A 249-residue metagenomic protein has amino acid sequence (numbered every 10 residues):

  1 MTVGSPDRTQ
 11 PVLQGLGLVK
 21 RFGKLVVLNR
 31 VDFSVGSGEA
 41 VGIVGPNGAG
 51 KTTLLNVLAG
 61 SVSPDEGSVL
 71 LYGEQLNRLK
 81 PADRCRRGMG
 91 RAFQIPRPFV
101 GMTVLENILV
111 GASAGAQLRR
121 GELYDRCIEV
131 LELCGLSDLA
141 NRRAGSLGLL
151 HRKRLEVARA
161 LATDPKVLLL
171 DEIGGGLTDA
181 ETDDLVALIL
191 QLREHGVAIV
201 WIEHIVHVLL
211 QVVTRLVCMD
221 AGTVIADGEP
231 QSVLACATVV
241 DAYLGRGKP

Functional and structural regions predicted by a protein language model:
T2-P249: Glycine-rich phosphate-binding loops of nucleotide-dependent enzymes
